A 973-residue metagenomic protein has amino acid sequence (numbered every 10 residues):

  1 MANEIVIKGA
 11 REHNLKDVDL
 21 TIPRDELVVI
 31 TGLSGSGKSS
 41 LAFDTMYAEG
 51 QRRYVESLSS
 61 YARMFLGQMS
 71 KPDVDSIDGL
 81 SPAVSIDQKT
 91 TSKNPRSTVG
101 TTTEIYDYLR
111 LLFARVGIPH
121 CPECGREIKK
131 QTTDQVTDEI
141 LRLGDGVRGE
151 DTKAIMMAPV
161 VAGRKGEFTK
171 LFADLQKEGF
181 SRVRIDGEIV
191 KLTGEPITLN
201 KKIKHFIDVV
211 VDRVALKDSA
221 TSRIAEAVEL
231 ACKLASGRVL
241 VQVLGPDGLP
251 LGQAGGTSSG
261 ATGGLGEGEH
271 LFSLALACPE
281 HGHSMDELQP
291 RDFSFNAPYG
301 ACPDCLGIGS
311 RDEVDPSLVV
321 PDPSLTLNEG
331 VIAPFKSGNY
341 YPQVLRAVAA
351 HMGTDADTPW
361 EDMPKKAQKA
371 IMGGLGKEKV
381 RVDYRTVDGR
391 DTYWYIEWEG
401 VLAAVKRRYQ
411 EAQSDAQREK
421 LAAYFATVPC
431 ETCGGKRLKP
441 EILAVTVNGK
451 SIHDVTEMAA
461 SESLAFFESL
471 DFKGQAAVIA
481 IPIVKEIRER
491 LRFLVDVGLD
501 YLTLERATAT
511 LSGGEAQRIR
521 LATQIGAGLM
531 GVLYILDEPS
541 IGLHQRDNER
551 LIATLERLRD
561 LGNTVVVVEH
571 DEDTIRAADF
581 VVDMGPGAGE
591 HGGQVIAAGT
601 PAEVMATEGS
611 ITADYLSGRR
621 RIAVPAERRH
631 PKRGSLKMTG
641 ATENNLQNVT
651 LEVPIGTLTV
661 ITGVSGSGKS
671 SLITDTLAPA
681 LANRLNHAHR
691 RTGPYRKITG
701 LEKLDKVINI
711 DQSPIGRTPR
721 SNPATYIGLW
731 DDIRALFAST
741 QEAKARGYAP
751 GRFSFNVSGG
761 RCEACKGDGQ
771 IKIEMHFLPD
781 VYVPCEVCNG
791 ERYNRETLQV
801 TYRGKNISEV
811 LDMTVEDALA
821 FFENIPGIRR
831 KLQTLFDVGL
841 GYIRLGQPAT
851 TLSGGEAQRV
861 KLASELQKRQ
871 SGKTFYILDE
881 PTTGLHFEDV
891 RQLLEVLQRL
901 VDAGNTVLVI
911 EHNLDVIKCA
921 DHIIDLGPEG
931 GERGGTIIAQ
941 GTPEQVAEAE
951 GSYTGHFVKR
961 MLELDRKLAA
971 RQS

Functional and structural regions predicted by a protein language model:
M1-S973: Conserved phosphate-binding elements of NTP-dependent enzyme cores
